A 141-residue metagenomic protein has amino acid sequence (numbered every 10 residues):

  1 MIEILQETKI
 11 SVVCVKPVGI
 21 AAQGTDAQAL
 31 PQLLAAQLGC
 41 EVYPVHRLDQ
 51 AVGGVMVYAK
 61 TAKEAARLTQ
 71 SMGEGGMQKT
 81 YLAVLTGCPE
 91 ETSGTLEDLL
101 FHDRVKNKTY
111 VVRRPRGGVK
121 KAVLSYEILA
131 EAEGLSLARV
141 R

Functional and structural regions predicted by a protein language model:
M1-R141: RNA pseudouridine synthases
